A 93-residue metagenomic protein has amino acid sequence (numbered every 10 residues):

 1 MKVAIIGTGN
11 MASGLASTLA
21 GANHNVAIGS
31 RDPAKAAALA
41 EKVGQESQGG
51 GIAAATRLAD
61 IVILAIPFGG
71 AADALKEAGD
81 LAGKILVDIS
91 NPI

Functional and structural regions predicted by a protein language model:
M1-Q45: NAD(P)+-binding Rossmann beta1-loop-alpha1 motif at the extreme N-terminus of oxidoreductases
G44-E46, G51-P92: Rossmann-like NAD(P)-binding element
